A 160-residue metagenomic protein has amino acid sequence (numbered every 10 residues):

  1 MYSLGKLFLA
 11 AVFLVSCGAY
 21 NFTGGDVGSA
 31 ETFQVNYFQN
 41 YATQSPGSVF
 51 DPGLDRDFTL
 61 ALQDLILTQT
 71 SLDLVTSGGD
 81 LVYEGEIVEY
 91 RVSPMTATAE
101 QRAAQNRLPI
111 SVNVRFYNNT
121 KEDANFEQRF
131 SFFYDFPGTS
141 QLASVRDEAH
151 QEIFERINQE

Functional and structural regions predicted by a protein language model:
M1-C17: Sec-dependent bacterial lipoprotein signal peptides
L4, L9, S45, G53-L60 (+2 more regions): N-terminal start-of-chain detector that recognizes signal peptides and the immediate post-cleavage beginning
A11, V27-S29, G79, A124: A short, polar/charged loop/turn motif at coil->beta-strand junctions and beta-hairpin connectors
L14-D64, S71: A structural "domain/chain start" motif
N21, T68-D73, S77-N125, R129-D147 (+2 more regions): Surface-exposed short loop/turn segments
D51, D55, T59, R146-N158: Short, charged, low-complexity patches
